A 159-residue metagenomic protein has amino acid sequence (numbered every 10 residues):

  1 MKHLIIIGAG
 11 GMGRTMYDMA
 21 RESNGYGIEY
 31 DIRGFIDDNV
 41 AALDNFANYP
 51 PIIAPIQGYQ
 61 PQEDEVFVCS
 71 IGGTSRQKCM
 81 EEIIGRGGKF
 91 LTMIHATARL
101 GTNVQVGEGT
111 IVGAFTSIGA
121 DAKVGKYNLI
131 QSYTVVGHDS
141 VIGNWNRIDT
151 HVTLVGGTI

Functional and structural regions predicted by a protein language model:
M1-E65: A solvent-exposed beta-alpha-beta segment
G8, I71, G156: Small/polar loops that bind or transfer phosphate-bearing groups
G13, A42, T74-S75, I118 (+2 more regions): Glycine-rich nucleotide phosphate-binding loop and flanking beta-alpha elements of Rossmann-like dinucleotide-binding
Y17-M19, C79-I83, V124: Short amphipathic alpha-helical segments
V40-L100: Phosphate-bearing ligand-interacting subdomains that bind or position ATP/ADP/UDP/GDP/NAD(P) or nucleotide-linked
T92-I159: Structural signal for interior beta-strand "rungs" in well-ordered beta-sheet cores of soluble enzyme domains
